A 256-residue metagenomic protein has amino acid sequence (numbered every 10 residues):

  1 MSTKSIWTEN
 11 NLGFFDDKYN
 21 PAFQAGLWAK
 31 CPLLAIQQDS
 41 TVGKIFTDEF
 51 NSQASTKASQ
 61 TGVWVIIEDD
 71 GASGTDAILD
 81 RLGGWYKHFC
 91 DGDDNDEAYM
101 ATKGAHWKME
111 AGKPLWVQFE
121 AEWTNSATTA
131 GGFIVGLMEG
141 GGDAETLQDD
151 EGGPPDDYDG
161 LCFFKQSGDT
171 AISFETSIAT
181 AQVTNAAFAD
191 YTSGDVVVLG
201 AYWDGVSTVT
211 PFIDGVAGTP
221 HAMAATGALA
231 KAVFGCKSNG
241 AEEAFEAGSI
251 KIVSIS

Functional and structural regions predicted by a protein language model:
W7, A224-S256: Ligand-recognition surfaces built from glycine- and aromatic
E9-D69: Extracellular carbohydrate-recognition regions
G43-T47, P114-Q118, V196-V198: Intrinsic-disorder/low-complexity, polar/charged segments enriched in Ser/Thr/Lys/Arg/Asp/Glu/Gln
D48-F50, V117-A121, I250-V253: Short hydrophobic/aromatic patches on beta-strands that form ligand-binding or substrate-lining surfaces
F89-A171: Secretory/extracellular carbohydrate-interaction modules and structurally similar beta-sandwich "look-alikes"
F174-V198: Short, aromatic/His-centered strand-loop micro-motif at the edge of beta-sheets
N185-A187, I213-K231: Short, solvent-exposed beta-strand-to-loop segments that form ligand-recognition rims of beta-rich domains
D195-T210: Localized edge beta-strand/strand-to-loop motifs within extracellular or lumenal beta-rich domains
